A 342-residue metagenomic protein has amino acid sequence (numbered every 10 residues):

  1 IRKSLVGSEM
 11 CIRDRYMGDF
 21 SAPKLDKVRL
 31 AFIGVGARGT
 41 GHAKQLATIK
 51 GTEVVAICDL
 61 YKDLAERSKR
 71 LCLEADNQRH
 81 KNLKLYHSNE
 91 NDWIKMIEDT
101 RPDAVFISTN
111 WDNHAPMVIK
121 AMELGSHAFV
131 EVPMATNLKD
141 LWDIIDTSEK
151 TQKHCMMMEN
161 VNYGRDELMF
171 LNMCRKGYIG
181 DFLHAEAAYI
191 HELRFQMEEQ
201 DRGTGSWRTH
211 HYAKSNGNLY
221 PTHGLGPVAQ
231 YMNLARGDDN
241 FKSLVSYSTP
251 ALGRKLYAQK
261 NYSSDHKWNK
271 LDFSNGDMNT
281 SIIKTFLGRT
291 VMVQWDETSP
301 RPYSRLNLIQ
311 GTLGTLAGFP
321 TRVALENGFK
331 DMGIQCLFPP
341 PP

Functional and structural regions predicted by a protein language model:
I1-G7, I12: Single conserved hydrophobic/aromatic residue that forms the stacking wall/gate of nucleotide- or nucleobase-binding
C11, A104, N110-W111, A115-Y163 (+1 more regions): Beta-strand-loop-alpha-helix segment that lines the small-molecule cofactor/substrate pocket of alpha/beta enzymes
R13-D26: A short, basic/flexible loop-to-alpha-helix module at the beginning of a structural domain
G34, T151-M156, V161-F273, L306 (+1 more regions): Predominantly a Rossmann-like dinucleotide-binding segment in NAD(P)-dependent oxidoreductases
G39-H42, H114: N-terminal Rossmann-fold NAD(P) dinucleotide-binding loop
G51-D76: NAD(P)-binding Rossmann-fold cofactor-contacting core
N77-I107: A structured beta-alpha segment of the ubiquitous adenosine-cofactor-binding alpha/beta core
W268-N279, F286-P342: NAD(P)-dinucleotide binding in Rossmann-like oxidoreductases
